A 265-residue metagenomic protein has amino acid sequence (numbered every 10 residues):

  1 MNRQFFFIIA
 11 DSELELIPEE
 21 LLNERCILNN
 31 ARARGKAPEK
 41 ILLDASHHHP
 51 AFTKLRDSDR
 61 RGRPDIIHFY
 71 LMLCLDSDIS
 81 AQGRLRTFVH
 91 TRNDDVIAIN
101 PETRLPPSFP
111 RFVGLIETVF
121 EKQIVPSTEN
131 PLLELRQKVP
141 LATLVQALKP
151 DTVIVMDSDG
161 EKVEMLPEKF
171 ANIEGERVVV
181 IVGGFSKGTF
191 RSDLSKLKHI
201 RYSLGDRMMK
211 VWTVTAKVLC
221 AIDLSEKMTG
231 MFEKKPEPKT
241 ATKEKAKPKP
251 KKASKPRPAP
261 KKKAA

Functional and structural regions predicted by a protein language model:
M1, F232-A265: Intrinsic disorder/low-complexity signal
N2-K162, D223-K227, M231: RNA substrate-binding interface of SAM-dependent RNA methyltransferases
E20-L22, P167-E168, S192-K196: Short coil/turn segments at secondary-structure boundaries
E24-C26, N172, L197-I200: Glycine-rich, phosphate-binding/catalytic loops in enzymes
A142-Q146, F170, R191-S192: Beta-strand elements of modular eukaryotic interaction domains
P150-D151, E176, L197-H199: Short, well-ordered alpha-helix to beta-strand connector turns
D157-P167, N172-T189: Long, charge-patterned amphipathic alpha-helical coiled-coil/hairpin "stalk" segments used as oligomerization
S186-K247: Structured adenosyl-cofactor binding patch, chiefly the S-adenosyl-L-methionine
